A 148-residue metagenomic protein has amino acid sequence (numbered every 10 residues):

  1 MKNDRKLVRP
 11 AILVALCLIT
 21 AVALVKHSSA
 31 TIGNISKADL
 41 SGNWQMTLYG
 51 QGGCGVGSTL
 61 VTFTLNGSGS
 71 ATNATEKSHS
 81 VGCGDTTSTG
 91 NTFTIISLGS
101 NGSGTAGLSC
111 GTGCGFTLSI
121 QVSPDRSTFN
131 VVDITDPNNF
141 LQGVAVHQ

Functional and structural regions predicted by a protein language model:
M1-D4, A21: Coiled-coil-like amphipathic alpha-helices with heptad-repeat character
N3-V14: Bacterial N-terminal signal peptides that target proteins for export
L13-V22: Bacterial N-terminal signal peptides
L24-Q148: Mature soluble binding/inhibitory domains
